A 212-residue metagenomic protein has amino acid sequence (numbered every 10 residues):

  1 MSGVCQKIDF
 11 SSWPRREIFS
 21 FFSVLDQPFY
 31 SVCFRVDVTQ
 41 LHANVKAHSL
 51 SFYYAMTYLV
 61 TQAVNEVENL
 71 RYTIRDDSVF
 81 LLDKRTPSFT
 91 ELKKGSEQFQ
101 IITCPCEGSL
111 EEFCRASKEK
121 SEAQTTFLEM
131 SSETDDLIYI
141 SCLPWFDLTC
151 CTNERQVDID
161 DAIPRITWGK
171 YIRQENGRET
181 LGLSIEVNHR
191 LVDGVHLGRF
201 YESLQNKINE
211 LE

Functional and structural regions predicted by a protein language model:
S2-C33, Y53, L128, D135-C142 (+1 more regions): Flexible, Gly/Pro-enriched loop and linker segments at secondary-structure and domain junctions
S2-G3, H42, V64: Cyclophilin-like peptidyl-prolyl cis-trans isomerases
L25-A43, K84-G108, T180-E186: Acyl/amide activation-and-transfer machinery of modular secondary-metabolite enzymes
S49, Y53, L110, D193-L197 (+1 more regions): Short, charged, low-complexity patches
L50-P87: Hydrophobic "lid/gating" helix adjacent to the active-site nucleophile that controls access to an acyl-thioester pocket
V60, C114-S121, F200-I208: Short amphipathic C-terminal alpha-helix that caps PH/PH-like domains
K93-L148: Helical lid/core segments from catalytic subdomains that handle acyl or acyl-like groups
I163-E212: Active-site-proximal acidic secondary-structure segment that organizes catalysis
